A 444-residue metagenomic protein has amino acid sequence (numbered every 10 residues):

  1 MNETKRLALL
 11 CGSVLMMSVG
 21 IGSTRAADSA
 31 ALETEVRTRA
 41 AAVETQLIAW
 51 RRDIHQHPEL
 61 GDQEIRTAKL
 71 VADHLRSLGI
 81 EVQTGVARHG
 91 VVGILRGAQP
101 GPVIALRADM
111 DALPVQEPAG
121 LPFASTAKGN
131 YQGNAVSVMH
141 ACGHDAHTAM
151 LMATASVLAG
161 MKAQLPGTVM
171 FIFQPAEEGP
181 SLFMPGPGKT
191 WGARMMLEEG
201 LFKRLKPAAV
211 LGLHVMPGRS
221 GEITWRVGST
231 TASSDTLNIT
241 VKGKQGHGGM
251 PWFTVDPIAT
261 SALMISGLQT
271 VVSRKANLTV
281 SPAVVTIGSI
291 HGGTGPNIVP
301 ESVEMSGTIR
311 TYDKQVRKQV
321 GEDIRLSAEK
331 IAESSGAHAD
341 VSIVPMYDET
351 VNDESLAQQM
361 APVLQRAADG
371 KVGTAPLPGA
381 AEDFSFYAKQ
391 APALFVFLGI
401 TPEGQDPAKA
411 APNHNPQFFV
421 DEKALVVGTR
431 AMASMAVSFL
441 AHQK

Functional and structural regions predicted by a protein language model:
N2-R25: Gram-negative bacterial Sec-dependent N-terminal signal peptides
A27-D28, S77, A262-K444: Metal-dependent amide/peptide-bond hydrolase catalytic core, centered on the "pita-bread" metallohydrolase fold
S29-M139, A146-V169: Acidic/His- and Gly-rich active-site-bordering loop/insert found across diverse amide/peptide-bond hydrolases
A40-L47, R51, H55-P58, D62 (+13 more regions): Sec/Tat-exported extracytoplasmic proteins
A41-I48, P58-K69, A141, D145 (+7 more regions): Soluble non-cytosolic domains of exported or imported proteins
I54, G93, L106, H144 (+8 more regions): Divalent metal-coordination and catalytic microenvironments
K128-M139, D145-A146, V157-L158, A163-V280 (+2 more regions): Histidine/acidic-residue-rich, glycine-tolerant segments that coordinate divalent metal ions
